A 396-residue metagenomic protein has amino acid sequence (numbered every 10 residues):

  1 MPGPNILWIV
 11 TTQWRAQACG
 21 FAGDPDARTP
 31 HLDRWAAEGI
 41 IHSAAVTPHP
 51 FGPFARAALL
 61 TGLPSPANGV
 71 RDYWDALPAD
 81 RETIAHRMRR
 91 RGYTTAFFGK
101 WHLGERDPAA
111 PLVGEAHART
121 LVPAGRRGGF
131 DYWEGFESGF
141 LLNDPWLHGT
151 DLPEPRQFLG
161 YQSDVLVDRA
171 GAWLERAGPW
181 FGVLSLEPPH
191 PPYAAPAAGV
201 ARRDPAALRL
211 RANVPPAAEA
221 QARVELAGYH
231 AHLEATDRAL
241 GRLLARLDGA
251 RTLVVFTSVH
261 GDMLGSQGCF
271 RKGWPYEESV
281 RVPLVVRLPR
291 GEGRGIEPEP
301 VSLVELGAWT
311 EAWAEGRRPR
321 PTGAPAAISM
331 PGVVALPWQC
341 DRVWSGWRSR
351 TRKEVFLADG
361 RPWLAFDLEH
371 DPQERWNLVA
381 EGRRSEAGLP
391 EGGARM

Functional and structural regions predicted by a protein language model:
P2-P4, T11, R15, I41 (+2 more regions): Long, internal low-complexity/basic segments
P2-R15, H31-W35, A44, L59 (+10 more regions): Beta-strand elements within well-structured catalytic alpha/beta cores of enzymes that handle phosphate/sulfate esters
I6-T12, M88, K100, L147-H148 (+3 more regions): A short aromatic-rich beta-strand->coil structural motif
W8-I9, R15-A96, D107: Active-site segment of extracytoplasmic enzymes that catalyze sulfate/phosphate-ester chemistry
Q13-D26, S138-P145, G149-Y161, G171-P300 (+1 more regions): Active-site-proximal cap/lid insertion segments
A58-Q162, A195-A197: Catalytic-site neighborhoods of secreted/periplasmic enzymes that process anionic sulfate/phosphate groups
A85-Y93, V167, G241, L288-E292 (+2 more regions): Non-catalytic, well-ordered alpha-helical segments in soluble enzyme domains
P108-Y132, F136-E137, H260-S266, R287 (+2 more regions): C-terminal cap/loop subdomain of S1 sulfatases and analogous C-terminal strand-loop tails that border
